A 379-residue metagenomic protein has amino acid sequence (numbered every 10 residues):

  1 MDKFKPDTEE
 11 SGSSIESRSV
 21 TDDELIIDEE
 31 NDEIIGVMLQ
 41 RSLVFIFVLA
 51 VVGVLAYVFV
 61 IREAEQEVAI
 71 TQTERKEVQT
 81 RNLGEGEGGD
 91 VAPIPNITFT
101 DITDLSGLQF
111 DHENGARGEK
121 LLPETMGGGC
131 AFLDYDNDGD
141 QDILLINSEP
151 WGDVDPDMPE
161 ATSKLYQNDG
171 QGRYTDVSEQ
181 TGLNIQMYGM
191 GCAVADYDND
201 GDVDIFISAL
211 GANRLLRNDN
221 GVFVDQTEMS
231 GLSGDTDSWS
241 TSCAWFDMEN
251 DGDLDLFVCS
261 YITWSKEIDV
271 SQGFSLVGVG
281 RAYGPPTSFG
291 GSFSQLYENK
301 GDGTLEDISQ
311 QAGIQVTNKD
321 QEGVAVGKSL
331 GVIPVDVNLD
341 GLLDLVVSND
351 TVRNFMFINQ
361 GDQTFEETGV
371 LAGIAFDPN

Functional and structural regions predicted by a protein language model:
M1-N379: Acidic, glycine/proline-rich Ca2+-coordinating loop motifs
